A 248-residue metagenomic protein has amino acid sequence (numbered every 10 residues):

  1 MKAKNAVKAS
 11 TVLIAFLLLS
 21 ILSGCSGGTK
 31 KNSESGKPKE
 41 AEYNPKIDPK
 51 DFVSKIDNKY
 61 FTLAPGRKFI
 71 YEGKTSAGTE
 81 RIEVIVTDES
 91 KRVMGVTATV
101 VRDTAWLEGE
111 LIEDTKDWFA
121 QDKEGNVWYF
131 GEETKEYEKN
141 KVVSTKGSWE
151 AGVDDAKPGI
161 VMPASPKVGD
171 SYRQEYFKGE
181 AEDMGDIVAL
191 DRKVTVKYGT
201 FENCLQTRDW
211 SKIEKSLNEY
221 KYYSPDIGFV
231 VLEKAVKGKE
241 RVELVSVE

Functional and structural regions predicted by a protein language model:
K2-V12: Bacterial N-terminal signal peptides that target proteins for export
I21-G24: C-terminal motif of bacterial Sec signal peptides marking the signal peptidase cleavage site
G28-E248: Conserved functional acidic sites
